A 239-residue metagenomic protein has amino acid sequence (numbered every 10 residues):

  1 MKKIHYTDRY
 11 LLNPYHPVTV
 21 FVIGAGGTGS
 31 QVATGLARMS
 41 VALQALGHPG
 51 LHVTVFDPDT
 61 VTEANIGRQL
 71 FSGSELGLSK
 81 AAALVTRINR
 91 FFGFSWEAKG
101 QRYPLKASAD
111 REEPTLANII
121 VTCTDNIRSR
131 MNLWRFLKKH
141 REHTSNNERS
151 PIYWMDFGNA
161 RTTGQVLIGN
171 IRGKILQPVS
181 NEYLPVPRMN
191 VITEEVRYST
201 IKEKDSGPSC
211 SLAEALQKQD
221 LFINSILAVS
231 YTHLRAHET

Functional and structural regions predicted by a protein language model:
M1-V20, V41-L46: N-terminal charged helix/coil linker that caps or initiates catalytic domains
L11, M39-G50, L137-R149: Alpha-helix termini
T19-V41, D57: Glycine-rich adenosine-cofactor-binding loop
H52-F92: Glycine-rich phosphate-binding loop and adjoining beta1-alpha1-beta2 segment of Rossmann-like nucleotide-binding folds
S79-A117, T124-R128: A structured beta-alpha segment of the ubiquitous adenosine-cofactor-binding alpha/beta core
N118-L227: E1/E1-like adenylate-forming module used to activate ubiquitin-like modifiers and sulfur-carrier proteins
T232-T239: Conserved small/polar residues in nucleotide/adenosyl-binding loops
